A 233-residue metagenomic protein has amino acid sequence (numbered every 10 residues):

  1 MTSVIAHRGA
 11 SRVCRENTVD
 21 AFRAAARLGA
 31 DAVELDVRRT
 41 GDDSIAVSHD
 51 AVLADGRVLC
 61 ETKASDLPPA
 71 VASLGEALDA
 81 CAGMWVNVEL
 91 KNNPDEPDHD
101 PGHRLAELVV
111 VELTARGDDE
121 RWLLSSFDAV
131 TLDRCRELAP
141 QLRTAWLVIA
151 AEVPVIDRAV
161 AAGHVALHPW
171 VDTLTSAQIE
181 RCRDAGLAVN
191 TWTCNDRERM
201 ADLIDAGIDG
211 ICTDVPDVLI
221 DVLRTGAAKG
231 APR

Functional and structural regions predicted by a protein language model:
M1-V13, A129, T175-R181: N-terminal small/glycine-rich loop or linker at the start of catalytic domains across soluble metabolic enzymes
T2-H49, D98-H99, H103, L108 (+1 more regions): Conserved N-terminal beta1-alpha1 strand-loop-helix module at the mouth
S3-V4, D31-A32, V37-W85, L90-N93 (+5 more regions): An active-site metal/cofactor-coordinating segment within enzyme catalytic domains
R12-R15, V19, V71, V153 (+2 more regions): Glycine-rich phosphate-binding loop at the start of an alpha helix
E76, C81-R233: Short loop-to-alpha-helix "cap/lid" segments that border enzyme active sites across diverse enzyme classes
